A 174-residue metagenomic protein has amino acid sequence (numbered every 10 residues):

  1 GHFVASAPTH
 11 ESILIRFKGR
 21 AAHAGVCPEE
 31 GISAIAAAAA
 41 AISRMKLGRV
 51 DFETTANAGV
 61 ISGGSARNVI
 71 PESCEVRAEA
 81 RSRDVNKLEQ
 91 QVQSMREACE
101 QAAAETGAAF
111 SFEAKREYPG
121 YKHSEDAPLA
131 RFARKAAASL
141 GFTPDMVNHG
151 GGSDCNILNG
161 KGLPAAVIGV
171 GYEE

Functional and structural regions predicted by a protein language model:
G1-P119, H149: Midchain, well-structured core segments that form catalytic/ion-binding scaffolds
R16-A22, L140, Y172-E174: Glycine/charged-rich beta-loop-alpha catalytic/anionic-binding loops adjacent to active sites
H23, H123-D126, T143, D154: Active-site-adjacent C-terminal substructures of enzyme catalytic domains
A34-A37, L129, D154: Catalytic-loop motifs flanking and including active-site residues across diverse enzymes
A38, A133, I157-L158: Structural element of the ATP-grasp superfamily
I61, F142-E174: Zn-dependent metallopeptidase/amidohydrolase metal-coordination segment
A104, A138, N159: Anion (oxyanion) recognition and catalysis
G120-A136, K161: Short, low-order "capping/linker" segments at domain edges
